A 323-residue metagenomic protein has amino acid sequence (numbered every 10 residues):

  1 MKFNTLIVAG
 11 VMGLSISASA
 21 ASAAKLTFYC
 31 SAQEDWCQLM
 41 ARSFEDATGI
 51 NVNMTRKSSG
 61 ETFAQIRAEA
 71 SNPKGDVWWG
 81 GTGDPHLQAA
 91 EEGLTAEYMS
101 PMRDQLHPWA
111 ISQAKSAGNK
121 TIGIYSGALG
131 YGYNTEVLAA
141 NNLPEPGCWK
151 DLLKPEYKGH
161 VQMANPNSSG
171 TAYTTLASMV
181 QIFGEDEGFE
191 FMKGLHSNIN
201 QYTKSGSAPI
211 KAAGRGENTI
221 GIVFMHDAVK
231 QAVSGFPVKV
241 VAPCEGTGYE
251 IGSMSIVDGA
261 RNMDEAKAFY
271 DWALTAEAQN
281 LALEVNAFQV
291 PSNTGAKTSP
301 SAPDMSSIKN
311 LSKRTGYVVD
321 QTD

Functional and structural regions predicted by a protein language model:
V8-S17: Bacterial N-terminal signal peptides
A23-Q88: Early extracytoplasmic/lumenal segment of secretory-pathway proteins
S31, D35-Q38, K74-E217: Extracytoplasmic ligand-binding site segments that recognize negatively charged/polar headgroups
D84-Q88, G214, T219-P237: A ligand-binding cleft/hinge motif common to bilobed small-molecule-binding domains
A96-Q105, T121, K150, F236-G248 (+1 more regions): Short beta-strand->loop
G132-V137, A177, E250-N262, L281-A282: A bilobed periplasmic-binding-protein/Venus flytrap-type ligand-binding module shared by bacterial periplasmic
F191-H196, Y202-T203, S234-D258, T294-A296: Periplasmic-binding protein-like
V257-R314: Mature extracytoplasmic/periplasmic domains
